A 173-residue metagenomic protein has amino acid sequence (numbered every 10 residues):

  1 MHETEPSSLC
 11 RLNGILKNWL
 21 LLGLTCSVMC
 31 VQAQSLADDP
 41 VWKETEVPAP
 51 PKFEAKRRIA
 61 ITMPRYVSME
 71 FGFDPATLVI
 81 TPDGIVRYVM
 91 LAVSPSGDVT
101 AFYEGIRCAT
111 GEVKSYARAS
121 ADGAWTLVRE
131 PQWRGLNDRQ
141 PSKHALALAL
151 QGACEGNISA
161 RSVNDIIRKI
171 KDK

Functional and structural regions predicted by a protein language model:
M1-I15: N-terminal secretory signal peptides that target proteins for export/translocation
P6, A33-K173: N-terminal secretory-pathway/extracellular module detecting exported/lumenal segments and adjacent signal-anchor/first
S7, C26-V31: Compositionally biased non-globular segments, especially hydrophobic aliphatic-rich helices of signal peptides
K17-V28: Bacterial N-terminal signal peptides
